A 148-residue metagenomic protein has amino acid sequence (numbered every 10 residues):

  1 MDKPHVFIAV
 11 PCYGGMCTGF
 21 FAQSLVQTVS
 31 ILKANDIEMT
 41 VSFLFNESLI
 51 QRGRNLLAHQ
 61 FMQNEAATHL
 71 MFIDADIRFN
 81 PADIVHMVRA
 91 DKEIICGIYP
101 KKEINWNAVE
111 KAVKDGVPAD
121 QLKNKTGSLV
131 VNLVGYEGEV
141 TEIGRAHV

Functional and structural regions predicted by a protein language model:
M1-R52: N-proximal low-complexity "stem/linker" segments adjacent to membrane-targeting elements
P4-V6, A67-T68, K92: Local beta-strand N-terminus motif with an aromatic residue
P11, E47, D76, V85 (+1 more regions): Polar low-complexity intrinsically disordered regions
D36, Q63-N64, R89: Alpha-helix termination/capping residues and helix-transition junctions
I50-Q63: Short, conserved alpha-helix that lines the donor NDP-sugar binding/gating region of sugar-transfer enzymes
H59, E65-N80: Short beta-strand-to-loop acidic/aromatic patch adjacent to the donor-nucleotide binding site
N80-R145: Conserved catalytic core of nucleotide-sugar-dependent glycosyltransferases
